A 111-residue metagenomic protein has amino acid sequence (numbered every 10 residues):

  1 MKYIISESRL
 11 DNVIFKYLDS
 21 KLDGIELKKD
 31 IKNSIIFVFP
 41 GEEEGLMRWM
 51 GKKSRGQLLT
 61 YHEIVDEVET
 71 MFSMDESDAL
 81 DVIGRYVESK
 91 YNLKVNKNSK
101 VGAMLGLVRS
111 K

Functional and structural regions predicted by a protein language model:
M1-S20: Short acidic, low-complexity intrinsically disordered linear motifs used for protein-protein interactions
K21-K111: Compositionally biased low-complexity segments enriched in polar/charged residues
